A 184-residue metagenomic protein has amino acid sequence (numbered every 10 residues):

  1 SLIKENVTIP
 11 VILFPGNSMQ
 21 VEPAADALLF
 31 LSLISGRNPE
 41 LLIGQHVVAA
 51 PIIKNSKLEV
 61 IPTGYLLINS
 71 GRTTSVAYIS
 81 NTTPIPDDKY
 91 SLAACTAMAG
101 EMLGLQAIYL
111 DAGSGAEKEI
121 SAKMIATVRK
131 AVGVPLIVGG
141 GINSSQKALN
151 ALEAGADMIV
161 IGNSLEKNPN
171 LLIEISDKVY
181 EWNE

Functional and structural regions predicted by a protein language model:
S1-L136, N143-E184: Alpha/beta enzyme core
